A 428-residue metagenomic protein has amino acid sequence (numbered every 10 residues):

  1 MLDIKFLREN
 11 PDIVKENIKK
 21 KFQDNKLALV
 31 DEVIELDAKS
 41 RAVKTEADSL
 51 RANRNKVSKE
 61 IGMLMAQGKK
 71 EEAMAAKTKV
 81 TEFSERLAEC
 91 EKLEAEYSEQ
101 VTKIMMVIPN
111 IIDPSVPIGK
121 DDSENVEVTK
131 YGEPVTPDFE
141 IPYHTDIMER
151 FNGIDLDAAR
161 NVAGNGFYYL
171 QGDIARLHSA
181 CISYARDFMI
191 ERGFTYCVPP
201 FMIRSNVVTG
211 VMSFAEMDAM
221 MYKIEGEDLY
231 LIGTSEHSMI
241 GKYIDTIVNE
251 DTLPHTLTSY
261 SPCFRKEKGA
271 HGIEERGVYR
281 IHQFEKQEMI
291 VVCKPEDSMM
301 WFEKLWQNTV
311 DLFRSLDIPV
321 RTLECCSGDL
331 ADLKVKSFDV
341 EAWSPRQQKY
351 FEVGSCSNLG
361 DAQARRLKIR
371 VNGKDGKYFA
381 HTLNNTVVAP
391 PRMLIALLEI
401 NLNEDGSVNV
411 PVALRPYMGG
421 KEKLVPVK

Functional and structural regions predicted by a protein language model:
M1-P134, E149, G153: N-terminal alpha-helical targeting/anchoring segments
L27, K130-K428: TRNA-recognition modules of translation machinery and tRNA-sensing kinases, especially anticodon-binding
